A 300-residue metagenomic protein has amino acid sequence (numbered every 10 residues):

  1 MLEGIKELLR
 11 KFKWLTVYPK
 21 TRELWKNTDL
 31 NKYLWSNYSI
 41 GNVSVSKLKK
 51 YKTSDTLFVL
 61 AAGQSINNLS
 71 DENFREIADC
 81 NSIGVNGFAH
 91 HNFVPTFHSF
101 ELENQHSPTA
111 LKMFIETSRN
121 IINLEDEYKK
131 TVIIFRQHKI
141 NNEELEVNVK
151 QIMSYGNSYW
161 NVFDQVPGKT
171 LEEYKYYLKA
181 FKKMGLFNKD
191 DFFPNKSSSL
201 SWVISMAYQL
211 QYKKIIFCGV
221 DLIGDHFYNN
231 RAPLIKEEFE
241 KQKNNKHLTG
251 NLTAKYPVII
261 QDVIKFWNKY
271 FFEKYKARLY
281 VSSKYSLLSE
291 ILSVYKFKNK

Functional and structural regions predicted by a protein language model:
L2-K300: Metal-ion/cofactor- or nucleotide/acyl-coenzyme-handling active-site neighborhoods
